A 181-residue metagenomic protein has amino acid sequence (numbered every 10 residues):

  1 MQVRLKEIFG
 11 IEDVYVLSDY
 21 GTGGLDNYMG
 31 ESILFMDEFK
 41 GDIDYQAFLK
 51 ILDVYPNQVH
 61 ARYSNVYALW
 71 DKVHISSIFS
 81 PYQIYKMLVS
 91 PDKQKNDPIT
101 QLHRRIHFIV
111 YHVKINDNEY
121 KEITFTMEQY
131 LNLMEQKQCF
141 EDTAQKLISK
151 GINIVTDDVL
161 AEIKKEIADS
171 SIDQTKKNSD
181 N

Functional and structural regions predicted by a protein language model:
M1, F35-D37, F48, S76: Generic structural signal marking isolated hydrophobic packing positions within regular secondary structure
M1-I8: Glycine-rich phosphate-binding P-loop
I8-D44: AAA+/P-loop NTPase substrate/partner-engagement loops
D44-D180: Replace "adjacent to P-loop NTPase cores in ATP/GTP-dependent enzymes" with "adjacent to NTP-binding cores
